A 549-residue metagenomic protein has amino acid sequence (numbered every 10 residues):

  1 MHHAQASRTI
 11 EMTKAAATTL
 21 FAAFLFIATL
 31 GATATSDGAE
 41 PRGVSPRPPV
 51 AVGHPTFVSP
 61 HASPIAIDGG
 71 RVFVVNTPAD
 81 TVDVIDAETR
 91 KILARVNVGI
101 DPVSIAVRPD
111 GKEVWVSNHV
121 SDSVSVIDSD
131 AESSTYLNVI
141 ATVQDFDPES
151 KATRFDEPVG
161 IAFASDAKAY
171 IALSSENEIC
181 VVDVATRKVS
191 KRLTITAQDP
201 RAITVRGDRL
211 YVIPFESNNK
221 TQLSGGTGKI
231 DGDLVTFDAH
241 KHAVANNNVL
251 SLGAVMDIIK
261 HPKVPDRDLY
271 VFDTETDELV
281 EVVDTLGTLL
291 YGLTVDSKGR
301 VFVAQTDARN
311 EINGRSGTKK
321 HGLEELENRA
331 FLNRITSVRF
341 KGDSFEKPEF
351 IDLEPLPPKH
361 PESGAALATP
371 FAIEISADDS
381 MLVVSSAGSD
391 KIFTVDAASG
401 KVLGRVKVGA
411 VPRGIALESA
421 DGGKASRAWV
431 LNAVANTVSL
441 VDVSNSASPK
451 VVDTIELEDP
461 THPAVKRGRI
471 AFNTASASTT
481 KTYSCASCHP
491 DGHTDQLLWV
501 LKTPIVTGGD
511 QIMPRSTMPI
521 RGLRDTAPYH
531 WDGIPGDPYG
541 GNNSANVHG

Functional and structural regions predicted by a protein language model:
P41, E278-T285, L289-K320, E324 (+1 more regions): Periplasmic c-type cytochrome electron-transfer domains
V50-D83, A368-I373: Beta-strand-rich domains and repeat architectures in extracellular enzymes and scaffolds, especially beta-propellers
P55-V58, R95-V98, V143-D145, S150-R154 (+5 more regions): Surface loop/turn motifs at the tips and blade-to-blade linkers of beta-strand repeat domains
I67-G69, P109-G111, F163-D166, V205-D208 (+3 more regions): Residue-level detector of Asp-centered blade-edge/turn motifs that repeat once per structural unit in beta-propeller
R71-V74, E113-V116, K168-I171, L210-V212 (+3 more regions): Conserved beta-propeller blade signature
P78, V120, D130, S175 (+5 more regions): Residue-level signature of beta-propeller blades and closely related beta-rich strand-turn architectures in secreted
F215-K263, V303-L332: Short, conserved, GDST-rich strand-edge loop motifs in beta-rich repeat architectures
